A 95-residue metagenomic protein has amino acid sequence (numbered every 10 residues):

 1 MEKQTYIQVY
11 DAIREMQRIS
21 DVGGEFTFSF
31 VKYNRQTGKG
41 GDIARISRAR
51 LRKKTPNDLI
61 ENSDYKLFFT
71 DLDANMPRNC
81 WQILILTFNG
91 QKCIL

Functional and structural regions predicted by a protein language model:
M1-Q17, A44-P56: Charged, amphipathic alpha-helical segments
M16-S20, Q36: Short secondary-structure boundary/capping segments within folded domains
D21-V22, N62: Short, 15-30-residue, compositionally biased linear elements with alpha-helical propensity or flexible coil
V22-F30: A short, Trp-centered hydrophobic/proline-enriched beta-strand micro-motif
K32-A74: Short, conserved turn/kink motifs that form compact alpha/beta structural patches or helix kinks used as
E61-L95: Short, compact, well-ordered microdomains
